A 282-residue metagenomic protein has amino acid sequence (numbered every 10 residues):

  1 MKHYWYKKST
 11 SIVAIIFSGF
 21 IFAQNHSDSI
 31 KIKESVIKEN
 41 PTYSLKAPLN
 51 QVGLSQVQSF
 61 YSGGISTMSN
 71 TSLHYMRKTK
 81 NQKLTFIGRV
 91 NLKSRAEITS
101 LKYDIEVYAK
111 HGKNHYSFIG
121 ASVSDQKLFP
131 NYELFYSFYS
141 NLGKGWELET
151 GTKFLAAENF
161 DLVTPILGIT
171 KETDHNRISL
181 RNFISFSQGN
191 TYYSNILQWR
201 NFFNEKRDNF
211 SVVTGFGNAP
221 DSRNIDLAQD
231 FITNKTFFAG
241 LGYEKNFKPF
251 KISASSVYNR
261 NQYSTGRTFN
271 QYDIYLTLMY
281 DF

Functional and structural regions predicted by a protein language model:
M1-L49, F282: Cleavable N-terminal export/targeting peptides
S29, D174, N270-F282: Outer-membrane beta-barrel "beta-signal"
T42-S59, T79-F86: Transmembrane beta-strand segments of Gram-negative outer membrane beta-barrel proteins
Q56-S72, G88-E106, G120-D273: Outer-membrane beta-barrel translocator/channel fold
E106-H111, H115-S117: Transmembrane beta-barrel wall of Gram-negative outer-membrane proteins
